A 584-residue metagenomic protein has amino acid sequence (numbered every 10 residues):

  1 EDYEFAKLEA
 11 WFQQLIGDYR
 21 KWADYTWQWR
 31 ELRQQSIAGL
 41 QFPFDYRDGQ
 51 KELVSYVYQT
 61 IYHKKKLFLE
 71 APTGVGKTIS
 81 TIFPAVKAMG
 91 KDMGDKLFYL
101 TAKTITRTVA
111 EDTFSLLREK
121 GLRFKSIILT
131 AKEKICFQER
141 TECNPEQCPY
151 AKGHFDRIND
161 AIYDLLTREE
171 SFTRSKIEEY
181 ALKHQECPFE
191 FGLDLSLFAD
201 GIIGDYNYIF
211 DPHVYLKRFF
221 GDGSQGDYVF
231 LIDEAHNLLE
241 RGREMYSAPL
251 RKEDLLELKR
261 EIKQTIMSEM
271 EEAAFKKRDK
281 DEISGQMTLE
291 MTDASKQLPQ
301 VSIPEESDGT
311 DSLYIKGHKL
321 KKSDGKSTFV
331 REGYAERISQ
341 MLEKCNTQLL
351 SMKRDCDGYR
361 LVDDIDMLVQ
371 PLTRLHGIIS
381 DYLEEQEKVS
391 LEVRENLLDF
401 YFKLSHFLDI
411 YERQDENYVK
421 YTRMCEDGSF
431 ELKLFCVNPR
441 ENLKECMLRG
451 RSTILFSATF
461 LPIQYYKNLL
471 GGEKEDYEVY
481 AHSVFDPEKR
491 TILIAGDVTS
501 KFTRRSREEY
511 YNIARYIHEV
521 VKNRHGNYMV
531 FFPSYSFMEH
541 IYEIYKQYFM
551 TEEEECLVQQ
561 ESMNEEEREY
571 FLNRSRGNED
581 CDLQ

Functional and structural regions predicted by a protein language model:
A6-G17, W22-Q41, M93-I202, N207-F210 (+10 more regions): A substrate-engagement module of RecA-like helicase motors
W27-F68: Conserved pre-motif I regulatory segment
Y58-Q59, T78-D92, T113-L116: Walker A/P-loop NTP-binding motif
H63-P84: Walker A/P-loop
I177-I202, P212-F220, Y382-T499, R504-E509 (+1 more regions): A contiguous, basic/glycine-rich beta-loop/short-helix subdomain that forms a polymer-engagement track
Y208, S224-K252, L256: SF2 helicase catalytic motif II
T499-P533: Conserved interdomain hinge at the start of the Helicase C-terminal
P533-Q560: Conserved helicase motor "Helicase C" RecA-like lobe of SF1/SF2 P-loop NTPases
